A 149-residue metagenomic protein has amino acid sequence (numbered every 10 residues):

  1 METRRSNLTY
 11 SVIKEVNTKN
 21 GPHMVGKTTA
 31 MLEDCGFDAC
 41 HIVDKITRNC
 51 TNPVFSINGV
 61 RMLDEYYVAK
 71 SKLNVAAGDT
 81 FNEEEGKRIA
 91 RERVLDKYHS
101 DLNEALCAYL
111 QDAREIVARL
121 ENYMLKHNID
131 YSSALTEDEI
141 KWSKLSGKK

Functional and structural regions predicted by a protein language model:
M1-K149: Catalytic phosphate/metal-binding cores of nucleic-acid and nucleotide-processing enzymes, i.e., regions that mediate
